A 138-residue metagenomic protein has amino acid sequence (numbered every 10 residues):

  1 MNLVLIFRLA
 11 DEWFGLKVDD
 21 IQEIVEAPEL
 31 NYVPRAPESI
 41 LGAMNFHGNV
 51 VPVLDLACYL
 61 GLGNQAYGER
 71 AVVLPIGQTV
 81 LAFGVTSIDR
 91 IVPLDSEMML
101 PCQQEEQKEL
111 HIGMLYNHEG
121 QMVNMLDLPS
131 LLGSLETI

Functional and structural regions predicted by a protein language model:
M1-I138: An acidic, low-aromatic, low-complexity terminal/linker signal
